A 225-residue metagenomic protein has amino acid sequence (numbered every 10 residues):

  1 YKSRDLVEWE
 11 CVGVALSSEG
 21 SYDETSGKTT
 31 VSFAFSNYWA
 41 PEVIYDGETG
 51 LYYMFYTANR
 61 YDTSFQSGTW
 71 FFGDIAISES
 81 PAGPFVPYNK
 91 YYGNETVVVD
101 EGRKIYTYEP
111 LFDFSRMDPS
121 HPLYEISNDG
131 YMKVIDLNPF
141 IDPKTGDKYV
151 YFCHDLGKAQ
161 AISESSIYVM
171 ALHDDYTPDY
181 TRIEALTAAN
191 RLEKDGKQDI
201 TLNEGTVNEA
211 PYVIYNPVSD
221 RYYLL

Functional and structural regions predicted by a protein language model:
Y1-L225: Carbohydrate-active catalytic/glycan-binding domains of CAZyme proteins, especially the secreted or lumenal ectodomains
